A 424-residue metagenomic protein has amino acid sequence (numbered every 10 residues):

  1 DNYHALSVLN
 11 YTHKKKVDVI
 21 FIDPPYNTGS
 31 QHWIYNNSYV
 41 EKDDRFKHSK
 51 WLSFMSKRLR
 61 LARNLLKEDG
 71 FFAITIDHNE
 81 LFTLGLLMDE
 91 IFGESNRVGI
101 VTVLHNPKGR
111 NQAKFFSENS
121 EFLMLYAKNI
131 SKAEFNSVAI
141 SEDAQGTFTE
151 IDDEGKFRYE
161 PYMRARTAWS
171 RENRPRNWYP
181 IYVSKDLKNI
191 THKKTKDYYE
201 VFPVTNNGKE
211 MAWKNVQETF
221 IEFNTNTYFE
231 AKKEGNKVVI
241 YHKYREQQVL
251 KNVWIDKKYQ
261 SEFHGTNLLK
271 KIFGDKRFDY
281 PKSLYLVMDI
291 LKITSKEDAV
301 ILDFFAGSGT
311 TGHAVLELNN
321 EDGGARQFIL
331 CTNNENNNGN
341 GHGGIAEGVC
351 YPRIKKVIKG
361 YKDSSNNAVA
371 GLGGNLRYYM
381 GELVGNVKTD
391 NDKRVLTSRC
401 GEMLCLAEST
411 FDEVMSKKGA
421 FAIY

Functional and structural regions predicted by a protein language model:
D1-N2, M380: Adenosine-cofactor binding site in Rossmann-like domains, unifying the SAM/SAH pocket of S-adenosylmethionine-dependent
N2-V300, D322: Class I S-adenosyl-L-methionine
D23, A62, D303-G307, L396 (+1 more regions): Polar low-complexity intrinsically disordered regions
D43-H48, L52, N79-T83, L284-K362: Conserved S-adenosyl-L-methionine
V103-P107, Y259-Q260, G307, N334 (+1 more regions): Short, solvent-exposed coil/turn elements at secondary-structure transition points
S141-E142, K237-E246, A306-S308, A370-R377 (+1 more regions): A glycine-rich phosphate-binding loop feature that marks nucleotide/adenosyl-phosphate handling sites
E317-Y424: PRPP-dependent phosphoribosyltransferase catalytic core
